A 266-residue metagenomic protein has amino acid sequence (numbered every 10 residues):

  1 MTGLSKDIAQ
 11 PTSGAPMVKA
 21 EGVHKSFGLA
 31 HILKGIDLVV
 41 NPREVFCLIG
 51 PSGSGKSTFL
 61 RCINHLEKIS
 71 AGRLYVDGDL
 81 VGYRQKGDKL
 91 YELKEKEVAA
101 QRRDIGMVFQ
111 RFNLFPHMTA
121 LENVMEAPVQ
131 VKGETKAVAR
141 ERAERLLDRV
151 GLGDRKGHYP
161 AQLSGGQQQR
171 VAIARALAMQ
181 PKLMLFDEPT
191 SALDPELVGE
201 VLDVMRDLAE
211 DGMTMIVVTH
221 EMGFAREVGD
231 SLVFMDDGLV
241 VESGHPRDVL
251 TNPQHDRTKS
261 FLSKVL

Functional and structural regions predicted by a protein language model:
M1-S13: Short, low-complexity, intrinsically disordered N-terminal peptides in bacterial proteins
T2-L4, F234-D237, S243, R247-L266: C-terminal boundary and immediately downstream tail of ABC-type ATPase nucleotide-binding domains
S13-P246: ABC family nucleotide-binding domain
